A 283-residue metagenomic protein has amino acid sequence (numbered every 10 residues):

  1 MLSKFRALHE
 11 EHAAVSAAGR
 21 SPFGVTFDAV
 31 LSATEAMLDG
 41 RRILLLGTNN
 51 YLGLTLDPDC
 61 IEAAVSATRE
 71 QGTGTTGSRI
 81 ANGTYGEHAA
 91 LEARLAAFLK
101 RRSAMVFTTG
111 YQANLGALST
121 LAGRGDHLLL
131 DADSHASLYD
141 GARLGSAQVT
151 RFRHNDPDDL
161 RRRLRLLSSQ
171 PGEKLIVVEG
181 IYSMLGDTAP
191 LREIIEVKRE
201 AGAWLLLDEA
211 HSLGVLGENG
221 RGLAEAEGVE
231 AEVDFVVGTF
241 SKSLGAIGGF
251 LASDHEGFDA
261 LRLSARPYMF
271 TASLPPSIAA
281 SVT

Functional and structural regions predicted by a protein language model:
H9-Q71, A203: N-terminal "arm"/small-domain region of PLP-dependent enzymes with the aminotransferase-like
L54-T55, L223-A226, G238, F250-H255: Short beta-strand-to-turn element immediately C-terminal to the catalytic PLP-Schiff-base lysine in fold type I
E62-T109: Conserved N-terminal alpha-helix of the aminotransferase class I/II PLP-enzyme fold
A117-A136: Conserved PLP-anchoring active-site segment centered on the Schiff-base-forming lysine
T150, H154-L207: Active-site phosphate-binding strand-loop segment of PLP-dependent enzymes
A201-G202, G222-F240, D259-L263: Conserved active-site segment immediately N-terminal to the catalytic lysine that forms the internal aldimine
F235-V237, I247-T283: Conserved core segment of the aminotransferase class I/II
